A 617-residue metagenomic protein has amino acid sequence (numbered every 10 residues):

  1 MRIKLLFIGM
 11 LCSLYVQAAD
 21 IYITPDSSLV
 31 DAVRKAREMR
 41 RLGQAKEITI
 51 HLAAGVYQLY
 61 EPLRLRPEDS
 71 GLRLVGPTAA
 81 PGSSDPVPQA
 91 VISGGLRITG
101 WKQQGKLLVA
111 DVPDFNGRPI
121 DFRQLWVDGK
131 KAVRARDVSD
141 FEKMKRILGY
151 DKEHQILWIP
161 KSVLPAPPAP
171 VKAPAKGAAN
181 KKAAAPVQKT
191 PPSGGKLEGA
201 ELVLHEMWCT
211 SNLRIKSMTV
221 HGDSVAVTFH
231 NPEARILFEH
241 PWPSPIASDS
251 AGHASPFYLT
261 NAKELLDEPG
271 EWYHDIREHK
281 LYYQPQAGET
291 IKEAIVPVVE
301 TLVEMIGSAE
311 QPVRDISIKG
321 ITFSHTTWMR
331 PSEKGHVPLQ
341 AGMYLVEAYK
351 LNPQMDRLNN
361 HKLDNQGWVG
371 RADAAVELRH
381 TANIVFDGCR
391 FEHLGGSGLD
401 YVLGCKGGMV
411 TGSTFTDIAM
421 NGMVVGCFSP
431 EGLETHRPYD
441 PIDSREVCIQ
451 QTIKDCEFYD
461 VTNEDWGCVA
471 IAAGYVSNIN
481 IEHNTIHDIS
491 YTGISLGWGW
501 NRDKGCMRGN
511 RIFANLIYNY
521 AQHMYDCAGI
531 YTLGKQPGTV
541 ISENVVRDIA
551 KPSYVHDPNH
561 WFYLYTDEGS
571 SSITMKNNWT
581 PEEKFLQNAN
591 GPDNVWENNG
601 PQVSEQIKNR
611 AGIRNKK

Functional and structural regions predicted by a protein language model:
R2-I8: Sec-dependent signal peptide recognition, specifically the positively charged N-region followed immediately by
I8-A18: Hydrophobic h-region of N-terminal signal peptides that target proteins for export in Gram-negative bacteria
Y22-H380, V385, E431-I442: Extracellular polysaccharide-degrading/modifying enzymes targeting complex plant/algal/animal polysaccharides
K46-I48, G55, E61, S70-L72 (+19 more regions): The right-handed parallel beta-helix/beta-solenoid scaffold, focusing on the short coil/turn and N-cap positions
E61-P62, E300, T327-E333, D373 (+11 more regions): Short glycine/acidic-rich loop motifs that flank beta-strands on beta-rich extracellular proteins
V133, D137-S139, M329, Y554-K617: Extracellular beta-rich repeat passengers
R314-H325, K362, A382-G396, C405-M420 (+6 more regions): Right-handed parallel beta-helix
